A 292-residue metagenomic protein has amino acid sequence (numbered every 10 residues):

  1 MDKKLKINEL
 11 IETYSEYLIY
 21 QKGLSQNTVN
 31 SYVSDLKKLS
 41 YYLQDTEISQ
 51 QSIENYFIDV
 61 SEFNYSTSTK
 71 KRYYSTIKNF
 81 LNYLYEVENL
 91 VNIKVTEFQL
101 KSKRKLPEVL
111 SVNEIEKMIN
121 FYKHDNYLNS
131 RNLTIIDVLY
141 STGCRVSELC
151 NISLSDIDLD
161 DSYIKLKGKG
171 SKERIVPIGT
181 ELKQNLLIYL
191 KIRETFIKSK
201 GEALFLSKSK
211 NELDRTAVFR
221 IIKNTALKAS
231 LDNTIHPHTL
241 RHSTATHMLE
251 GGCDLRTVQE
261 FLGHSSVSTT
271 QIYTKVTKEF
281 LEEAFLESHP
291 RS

Functional and structural regions predicted by a protein language model:
M1-S292: Conserved catalytic core of the tyrosine transesterase superfamily
